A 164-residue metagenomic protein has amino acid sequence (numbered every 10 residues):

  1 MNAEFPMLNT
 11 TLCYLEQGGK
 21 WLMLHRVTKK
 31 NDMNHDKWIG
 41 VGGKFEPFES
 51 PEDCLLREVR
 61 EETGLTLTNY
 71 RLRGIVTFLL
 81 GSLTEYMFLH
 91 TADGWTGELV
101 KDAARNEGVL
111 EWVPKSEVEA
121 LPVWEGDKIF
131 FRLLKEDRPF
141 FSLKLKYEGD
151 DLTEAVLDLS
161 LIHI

Functional and structural regions predicted by a protein language model:
M1-M23, K44: Conserved N-terminal beta-strand and adjoining loop/helix that marks the start of the Nudix/MutT-like hydrolase domain
E16-K20, K29-K30, E46, A92-E98 (+1 more regions): Short, charged/polar surface micro-motifs in flexible loops or helix N-caps
N31-D36: A conserved beta-turn-beta hairpin within the catalytic core of GNAT-like acetyltransferases that forms part
F45-T68, F78-L133, T153-S160: Unchanged
P139-E148: Low-complexity, intrinsically disordered Gly/Pro/Thr-rich segments
I162-I164: Conserved small/polar residues in nucleotide/adenosyl-binding loops
